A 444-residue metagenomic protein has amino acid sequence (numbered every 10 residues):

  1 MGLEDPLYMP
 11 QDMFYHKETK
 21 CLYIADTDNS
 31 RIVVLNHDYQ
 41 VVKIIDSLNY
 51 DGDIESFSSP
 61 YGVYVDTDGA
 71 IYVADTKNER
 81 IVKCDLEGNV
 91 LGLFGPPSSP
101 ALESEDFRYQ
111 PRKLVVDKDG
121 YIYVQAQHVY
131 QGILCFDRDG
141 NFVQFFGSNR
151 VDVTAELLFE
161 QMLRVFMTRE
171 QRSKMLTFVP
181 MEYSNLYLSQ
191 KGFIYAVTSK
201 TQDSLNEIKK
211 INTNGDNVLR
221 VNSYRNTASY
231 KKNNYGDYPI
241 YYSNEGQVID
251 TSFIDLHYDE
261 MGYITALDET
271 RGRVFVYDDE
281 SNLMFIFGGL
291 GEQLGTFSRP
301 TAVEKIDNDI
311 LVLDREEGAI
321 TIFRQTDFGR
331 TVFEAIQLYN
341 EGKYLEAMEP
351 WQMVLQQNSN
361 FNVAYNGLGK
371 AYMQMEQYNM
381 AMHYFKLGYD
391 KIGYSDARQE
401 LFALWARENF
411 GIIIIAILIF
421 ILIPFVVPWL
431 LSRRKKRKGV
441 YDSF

Functional and structural regions predicted by a protein language model:
M1-Y378, G388-Y389, S395-P428, R433-F444: Eukaryotic scaffold repeat domains enriched in small/polar residues
